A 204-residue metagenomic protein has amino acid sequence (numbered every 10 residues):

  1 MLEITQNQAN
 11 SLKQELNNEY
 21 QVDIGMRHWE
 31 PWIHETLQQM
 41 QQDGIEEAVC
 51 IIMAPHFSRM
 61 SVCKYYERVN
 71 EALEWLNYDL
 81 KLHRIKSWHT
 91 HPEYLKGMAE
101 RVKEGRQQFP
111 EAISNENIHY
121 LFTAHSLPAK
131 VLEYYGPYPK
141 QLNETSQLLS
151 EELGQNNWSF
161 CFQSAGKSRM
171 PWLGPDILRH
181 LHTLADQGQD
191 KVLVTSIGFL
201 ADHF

Functional and structural regions predicted by a protein language model:
M1-F204: Active-site-proximal alpha-helix that buttresses catalytic centers in soluble enzyme cores
